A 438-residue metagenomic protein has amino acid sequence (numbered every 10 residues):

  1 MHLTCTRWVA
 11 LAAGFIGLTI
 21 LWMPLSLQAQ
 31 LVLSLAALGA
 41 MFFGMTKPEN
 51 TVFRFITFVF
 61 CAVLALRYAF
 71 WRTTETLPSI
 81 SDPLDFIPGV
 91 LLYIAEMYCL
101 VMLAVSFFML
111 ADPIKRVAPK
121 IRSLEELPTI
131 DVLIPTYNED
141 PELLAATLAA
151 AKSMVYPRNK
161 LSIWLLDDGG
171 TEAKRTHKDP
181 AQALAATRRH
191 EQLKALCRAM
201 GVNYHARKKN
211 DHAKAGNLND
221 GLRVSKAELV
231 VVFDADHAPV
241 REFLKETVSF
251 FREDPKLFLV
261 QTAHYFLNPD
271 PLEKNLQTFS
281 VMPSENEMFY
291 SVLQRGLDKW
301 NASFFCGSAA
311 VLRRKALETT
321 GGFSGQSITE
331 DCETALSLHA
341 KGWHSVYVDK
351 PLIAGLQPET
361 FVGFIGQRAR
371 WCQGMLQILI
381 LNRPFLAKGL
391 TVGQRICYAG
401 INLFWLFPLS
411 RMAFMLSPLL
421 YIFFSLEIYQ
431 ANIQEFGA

Functional and structural regions predicted by a protein language model:
M1-E126, C397, F404-E435: N-terminal membrane-anchoring/stem segments of glycan-assembly enzymes
T129-D131, S162, E318, E333: Cell-envelope/extracellular polymer assembly enzymes that use nucleotide-activated donors
E139-S153: Short, well-formed alpha-helical segments that are part of the catalytic scaffolds of diverse glycosyltransferases
A149-K160, G170-T171: Short, acidic, metal-binding catalytic loop of nucleotide-sugar glycosyltransferases
D167-E191, N210: A conserved acidic beta->alpha catalytic loop
R189-G201, H205-L229, R241-I328, H339-A340 (+2 more regions): Long helical/loop segments within the catalytic core of UDP-sugar-dependent glycosyltransferases, especially the large
Q326, A335-A354: Catalytic donor-sugar/metal-binding loop of nucleotide-sugar-dependent glycosyltransferases
